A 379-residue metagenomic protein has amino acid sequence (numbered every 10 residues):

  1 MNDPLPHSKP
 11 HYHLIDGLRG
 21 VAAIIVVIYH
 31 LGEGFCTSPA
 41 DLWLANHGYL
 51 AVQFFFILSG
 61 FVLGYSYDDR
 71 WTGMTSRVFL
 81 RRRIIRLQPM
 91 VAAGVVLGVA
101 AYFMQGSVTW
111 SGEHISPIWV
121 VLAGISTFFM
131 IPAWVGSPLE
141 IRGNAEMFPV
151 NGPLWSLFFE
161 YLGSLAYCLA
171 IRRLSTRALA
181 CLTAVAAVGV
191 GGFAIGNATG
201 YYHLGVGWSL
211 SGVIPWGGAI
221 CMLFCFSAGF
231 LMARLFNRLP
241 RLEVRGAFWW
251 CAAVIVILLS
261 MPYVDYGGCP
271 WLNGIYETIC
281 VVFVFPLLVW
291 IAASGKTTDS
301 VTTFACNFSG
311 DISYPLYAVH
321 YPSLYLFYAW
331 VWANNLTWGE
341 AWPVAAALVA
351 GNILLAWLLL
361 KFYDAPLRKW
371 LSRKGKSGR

Functional and structural regions predicted by a protein language model:
N2-I15, V21-G48, G64-R77, A133-A145 (+4 more regions): Alpha-helical transmembrane segments in multi-pass integral membrane proteins
K9, G73-P89, W110-I118, L165: Membrane-interfacial loop-to-helix junctions in multi-pass inner-membrane proteins
I15, V78-F79, L87, S156 (+1 more regions): Alpha-helical transmembrane segments and their helix-entry boundary regions
G20-V26, S59, R83, L87-A92 (+1 more regions): Conserved beta-strand->loop/alpha-helix structural units within folded catalytic cores of enzymes with alpha/beta
Q53-F56, L223-F224: His/acidic/aromatic-lined binding-pocket segments of jelly-roll/cupin-type domains and related regulatory beta-sandwich
F56-S66: Central hydrophobic cores of alpha-helical transmembrane segments in multi-pass inner-membrane proteins across all
R83, L87-V95, Y161, A187 (+5 more regions): Alpha-helical transmembrane spans of integral membrane proteins, capturing the lipid-embedded, hydrophobic core of TM
Q88-Y161, G191-V206, G212, I279-A293: Membrane-interface helix-loop-helix regions
